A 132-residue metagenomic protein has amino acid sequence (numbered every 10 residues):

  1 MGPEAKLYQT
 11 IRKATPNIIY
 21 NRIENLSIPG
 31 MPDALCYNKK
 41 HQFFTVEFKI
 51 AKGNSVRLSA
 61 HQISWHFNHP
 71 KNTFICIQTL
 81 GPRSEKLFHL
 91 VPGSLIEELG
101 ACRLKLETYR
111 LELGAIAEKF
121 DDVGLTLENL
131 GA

Functional and structural regions predicted by a protein language model:
M1-N25, K39, A132: Acidic-basic catalytic patches of nuclease active cores, encompassing PD-(D/E)XK and other metal-cofactor nuclease
I23, T45-F48, C76: Short, conserved beta-strand edge motifs with alternating hydrophobic and charged residues
G30: Beta-rich catalytic cores
A34-C36, Q42-K52: Conserved catalytic cores of phosphodiester-cleaving nucleases, focusing on short active-site segments
T45, K52-I63: Active-site-adjacent loop/helix micro-motif of nuclease/hydrolase catalytic cores
S59, H89-L95, E112, K119: Helix N-cap / beta->alpha transition motif
N68-E97: Nucleic-acid nuclease catalytic cores
L106-A132: Charged phosphate-binding loop/patch that engages nucleotide di/tri-phosphates or the phosphate backbone of nucleic
